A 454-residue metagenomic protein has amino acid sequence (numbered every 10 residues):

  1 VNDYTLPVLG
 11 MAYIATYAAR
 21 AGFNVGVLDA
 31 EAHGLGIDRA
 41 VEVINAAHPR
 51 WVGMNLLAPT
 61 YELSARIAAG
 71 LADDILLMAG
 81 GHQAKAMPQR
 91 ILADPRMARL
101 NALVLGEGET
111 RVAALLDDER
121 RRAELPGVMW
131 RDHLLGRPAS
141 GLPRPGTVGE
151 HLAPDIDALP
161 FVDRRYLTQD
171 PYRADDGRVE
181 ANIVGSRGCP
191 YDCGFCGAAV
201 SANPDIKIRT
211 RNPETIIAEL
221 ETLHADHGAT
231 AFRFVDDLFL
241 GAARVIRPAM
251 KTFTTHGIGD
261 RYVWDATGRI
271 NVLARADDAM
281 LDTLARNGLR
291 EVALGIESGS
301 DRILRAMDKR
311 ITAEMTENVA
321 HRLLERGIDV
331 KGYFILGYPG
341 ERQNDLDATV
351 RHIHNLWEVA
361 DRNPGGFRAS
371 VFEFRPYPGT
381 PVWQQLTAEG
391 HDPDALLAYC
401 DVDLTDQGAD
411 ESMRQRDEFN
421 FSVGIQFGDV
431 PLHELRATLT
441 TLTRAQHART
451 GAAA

Functional and structural regions predicted by a protein language model:
V1, L135-P145, N344-A454: C-terminal accessory regions of radical SAM enzymes
V1-M11: Glycine- and acidic-residue-enriched helix-capping/strand-helix junction motifs
L6, P154-V330, Y338, R351: Radical SAM [4Fe-4S] cluster-binding motif and immediate context
G10, I14-Y17, F23-L152, G379: Glycine-rich beta-alpha loop elements in corrinoid/cobalamin-binding modules across cobalamin-dependent enzymes
G22-F23, L71-I75, R96-R99, T254-R261 (+1 more regions): Short helix-capping segments at alpha-helix termini
L28-G34, N55, V200, G295 (+2 more regions): Residue-level recognition of beta-strand->loop/alpha-helix junctions
E31, L57, Q83, D237-A242 (+3 more regions): Short, solvent-exposed turn/loop segments enriched in Gly/Ser/Thr/Pro and often Arg
Q89-P95, M280, G340-N355: Catalytic cores of alpha/beta
